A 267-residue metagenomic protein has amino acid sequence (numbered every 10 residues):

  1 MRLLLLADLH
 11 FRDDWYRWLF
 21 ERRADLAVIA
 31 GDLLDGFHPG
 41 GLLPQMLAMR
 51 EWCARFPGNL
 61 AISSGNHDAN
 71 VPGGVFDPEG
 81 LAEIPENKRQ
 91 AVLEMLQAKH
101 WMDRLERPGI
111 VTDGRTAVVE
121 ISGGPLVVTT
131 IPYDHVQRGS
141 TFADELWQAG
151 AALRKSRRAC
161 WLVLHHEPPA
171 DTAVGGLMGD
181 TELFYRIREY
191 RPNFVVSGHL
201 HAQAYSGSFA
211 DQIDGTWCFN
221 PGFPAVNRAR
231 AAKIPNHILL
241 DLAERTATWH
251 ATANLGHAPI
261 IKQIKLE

Functional and structural regions predicted by a protein language model:
M1-L4, A117-T130, A159-L162, A210-W217 (+1 more regions): Beta-strand-turn-beta hairpins that frame and shape the catalytic cleft of phosphate-ester-processing enzymes
L5-A7, A27-D32, N59-N66, Q90-E94 (+4 more regions): Active-site neighborhood of phospho(di)ester-bond hydrolases with catalytic His/Asp-centered motifs
H10-W15, L34-H38, S63-G74, V119 (+4 more regions): Active-site environment of divalent metal-dependent phosphoester hydrolases
F11-I121: Core catalytic region of metal-dependent phosphoesterases/phosphodiesterases, especially metallo-beta-lactamase-like
P39-L43, S156-R191: Active-site-proximal segments of metal-dependent phosphoesterases and phosphodiesterases across multiple
A61-I62, A82-N87, G175-D241: Conserved beta-sheet core of the metallophosphoesterase superfamily
S122-R158, L177-F184, I264: Binuclear metal-dependent hydrolase catalytic cores centered on His/Asp/Glu-rich metal-binding motifs
V174-G175, D241-E267: A short C-terminal boundary segment appended to hydrolase-like catalytic domains
